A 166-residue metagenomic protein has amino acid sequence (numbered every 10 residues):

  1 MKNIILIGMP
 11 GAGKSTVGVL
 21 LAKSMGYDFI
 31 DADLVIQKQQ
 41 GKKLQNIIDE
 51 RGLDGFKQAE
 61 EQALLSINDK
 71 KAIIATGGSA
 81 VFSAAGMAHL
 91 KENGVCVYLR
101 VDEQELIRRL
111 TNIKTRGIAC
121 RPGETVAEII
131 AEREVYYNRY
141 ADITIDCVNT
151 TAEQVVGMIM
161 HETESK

Functional and structural regions predicted by a protein language model:
L6: Hydrophobic anchor at the beta1->P-loop junction of P-loop NTPases
M9: P-loop (Walker A) phosphate-binding loop of NTP-binding proteins
A12: ATP-binding Walker
S15: Walker A/P-loop
L20, S24, V95, E134-K166: NTP-dependent small-molecule kinase module
K23-L34: Post-Walker A helix-loop "phosphate-sensing" segment adjacent to the P-loop in P-loop NTPases
L34-A80, A84-H89: ATP-dependent small-molecule kinase phosphotransfer cores that center on conserved nucleotide phosphate-binding segments
E92-V135: A glycine- and Lys/Arg-enriched "phosphate-lid" helix/loop adjacent to the NTP-binding pocket of small-molecule kinases
